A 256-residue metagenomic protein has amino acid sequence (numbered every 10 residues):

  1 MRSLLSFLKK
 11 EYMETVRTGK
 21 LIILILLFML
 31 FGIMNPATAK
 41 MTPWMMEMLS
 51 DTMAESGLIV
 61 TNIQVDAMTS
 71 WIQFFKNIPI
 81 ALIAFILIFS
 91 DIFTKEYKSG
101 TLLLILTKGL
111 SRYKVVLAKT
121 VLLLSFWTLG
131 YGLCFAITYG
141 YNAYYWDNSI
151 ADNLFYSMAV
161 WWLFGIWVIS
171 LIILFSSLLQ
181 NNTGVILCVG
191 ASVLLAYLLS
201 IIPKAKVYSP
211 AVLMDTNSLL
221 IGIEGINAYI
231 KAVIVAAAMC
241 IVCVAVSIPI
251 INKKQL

Functional and structural regions predicted by a protein language model:
M1-M29, N181: Aromatic- and glycine-rich beta-strand/loop motifs that create alpha-glucan
S6, K204-G222: Short hydrophobic, aromatic-rich alpha-helical segments embedded in or entering the lipid bilayer of multi-pass
L26-I92, V116-G184, V189, L219-A237: Secretory targeting signals
F31-M34, A191-I201: Aromatic-anchored segments of alpha-helical transmembrane domains
I86-L106: Transmembrane helix boundary and interhelical loop/hinge segments in multi-pass membrane proteins
Y113-L117, I251: Alpha-helix N-cap/helix-start motif at helix boundaries, enriched for small hydrophobics
A238-L256: Junction motif at the cytosolic side of a transmembrane helix
